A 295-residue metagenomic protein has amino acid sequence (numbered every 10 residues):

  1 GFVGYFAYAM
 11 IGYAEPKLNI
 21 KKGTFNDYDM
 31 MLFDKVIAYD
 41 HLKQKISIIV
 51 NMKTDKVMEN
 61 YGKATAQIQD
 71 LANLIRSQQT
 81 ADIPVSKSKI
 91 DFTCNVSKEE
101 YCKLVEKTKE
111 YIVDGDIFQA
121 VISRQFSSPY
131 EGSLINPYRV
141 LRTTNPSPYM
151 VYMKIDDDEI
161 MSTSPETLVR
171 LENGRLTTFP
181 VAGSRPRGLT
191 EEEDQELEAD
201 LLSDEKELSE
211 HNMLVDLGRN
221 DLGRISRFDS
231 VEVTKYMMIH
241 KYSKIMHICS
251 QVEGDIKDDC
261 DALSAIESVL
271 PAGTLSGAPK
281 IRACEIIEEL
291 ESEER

Functional and structural regions predicted by a protein language model:
G1-R295: Extended alpha-helical targeting/anchoring segments, especially N-terminal organellar/secretory targeting helices
